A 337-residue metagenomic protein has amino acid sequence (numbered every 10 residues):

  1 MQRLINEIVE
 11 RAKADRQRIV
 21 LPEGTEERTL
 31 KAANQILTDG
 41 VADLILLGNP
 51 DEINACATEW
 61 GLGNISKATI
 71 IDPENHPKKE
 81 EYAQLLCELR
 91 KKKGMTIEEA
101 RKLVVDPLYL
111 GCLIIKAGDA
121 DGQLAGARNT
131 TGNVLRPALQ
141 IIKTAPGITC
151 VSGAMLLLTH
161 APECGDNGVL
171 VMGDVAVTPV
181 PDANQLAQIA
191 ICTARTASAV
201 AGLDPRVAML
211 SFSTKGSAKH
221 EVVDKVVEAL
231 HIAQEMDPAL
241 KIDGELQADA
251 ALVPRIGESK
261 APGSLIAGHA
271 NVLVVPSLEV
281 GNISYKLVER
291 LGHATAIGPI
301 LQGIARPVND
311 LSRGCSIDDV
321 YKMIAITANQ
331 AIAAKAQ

Functional and structural regions predicted by a protein language model:
M1-A267, V272-Q337: Anion-binding alpha/beta catalytic cores of soluble intermediary-metabolism enzymes, centered on
